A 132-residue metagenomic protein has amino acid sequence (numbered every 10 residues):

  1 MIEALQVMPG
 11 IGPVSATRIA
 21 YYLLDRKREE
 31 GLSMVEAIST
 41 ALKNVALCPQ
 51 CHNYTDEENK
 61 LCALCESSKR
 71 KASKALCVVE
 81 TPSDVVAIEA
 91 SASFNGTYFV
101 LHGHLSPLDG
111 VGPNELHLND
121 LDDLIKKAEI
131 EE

Functional and structural regions predicted by a protein language model:
M1-P9: Extended, structured, electrostatic nucleic-acid-contact surfaces
A16, S68-E132: Extended interfacial segments that mediate partner engagement and assembly in macromolecular machines
V45-L47, N59, A75: Residues immediately within or flanking Cys/His clusters that coordinate Zn2+ in small zinc-binding modules
C48, Y54-T55, A87-I88: Extended, gly/pro-poor, charged amphipathic helical "stalk/hinge" elements that serve as dimerization and scaffold
C48-C51, C62-C65: Short cysteine-rich clusters marking metal-coordination/redox-active sites
T55-E57, R70-K71: Short functional micro-motifs and their immediate structural scaffolds
